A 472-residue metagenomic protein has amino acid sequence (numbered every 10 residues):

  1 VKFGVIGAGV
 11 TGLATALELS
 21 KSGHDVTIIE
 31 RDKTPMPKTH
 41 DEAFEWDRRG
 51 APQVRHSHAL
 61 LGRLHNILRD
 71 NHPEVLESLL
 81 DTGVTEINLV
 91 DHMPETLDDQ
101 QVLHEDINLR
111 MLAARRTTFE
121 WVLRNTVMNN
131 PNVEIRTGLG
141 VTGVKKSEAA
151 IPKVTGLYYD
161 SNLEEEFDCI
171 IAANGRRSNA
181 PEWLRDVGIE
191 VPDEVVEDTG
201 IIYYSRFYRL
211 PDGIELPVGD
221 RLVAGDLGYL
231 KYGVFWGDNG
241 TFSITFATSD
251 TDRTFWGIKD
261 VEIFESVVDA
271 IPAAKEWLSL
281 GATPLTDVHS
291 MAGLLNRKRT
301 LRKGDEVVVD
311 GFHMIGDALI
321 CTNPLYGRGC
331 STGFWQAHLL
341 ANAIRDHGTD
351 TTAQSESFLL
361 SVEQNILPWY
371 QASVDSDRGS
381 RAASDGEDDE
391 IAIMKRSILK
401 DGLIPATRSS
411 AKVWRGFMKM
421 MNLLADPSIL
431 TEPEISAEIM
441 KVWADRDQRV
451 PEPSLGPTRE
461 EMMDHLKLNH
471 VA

Functional and structural regions predicted by a protein language model:
V1-T11, T27: Beta1/beta-strand and adjacent pyrophosphate-binding region of the FAD-binding site in flavoprotein oxidoreductases
S20-V54: Glycine-rich FAD pyrophosphate-binding loop
A43, R63-L109: A conserved beta-strand/loop capping segment in the N-terminal third of enzymes that catalyze redox or closely related
A59-L60, D106-N125, N179, F255-K259: Short beta-strand to alpha-helix junction loop
L97-R116, V154, A247-T251: Helix-loop-beta segment of a Rossmann-like dinucleotide-binding subdomain
N129-V267: Predominantly flavin-linked oxidoreductase catalytic cores and closely associated redox partners
T254-N365, W369: FAD/FMN-dependent oxidoreductases across multiple families
A341-A472: C-terminal helical "tail/cap" subdomain of flavin- and related membrane-associated enzymes
